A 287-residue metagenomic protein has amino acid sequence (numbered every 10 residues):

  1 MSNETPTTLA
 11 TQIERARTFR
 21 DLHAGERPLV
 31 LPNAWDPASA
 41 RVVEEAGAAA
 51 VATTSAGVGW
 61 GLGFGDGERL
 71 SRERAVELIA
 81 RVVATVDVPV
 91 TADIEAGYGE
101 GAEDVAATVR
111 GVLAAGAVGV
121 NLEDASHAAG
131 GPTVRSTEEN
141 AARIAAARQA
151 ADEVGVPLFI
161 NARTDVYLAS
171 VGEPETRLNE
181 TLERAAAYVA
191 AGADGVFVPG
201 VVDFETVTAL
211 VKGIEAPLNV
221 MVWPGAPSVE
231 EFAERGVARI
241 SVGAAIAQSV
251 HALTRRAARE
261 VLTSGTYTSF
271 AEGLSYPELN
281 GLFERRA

Functional and structural regions predicted by a protein language model:
N3-V242, Q248-H251, R255-R256: Alpha/beta enzyme core
F270-A287: A short, charged, Gly/Pro-tolerant segment at domain boundaries
